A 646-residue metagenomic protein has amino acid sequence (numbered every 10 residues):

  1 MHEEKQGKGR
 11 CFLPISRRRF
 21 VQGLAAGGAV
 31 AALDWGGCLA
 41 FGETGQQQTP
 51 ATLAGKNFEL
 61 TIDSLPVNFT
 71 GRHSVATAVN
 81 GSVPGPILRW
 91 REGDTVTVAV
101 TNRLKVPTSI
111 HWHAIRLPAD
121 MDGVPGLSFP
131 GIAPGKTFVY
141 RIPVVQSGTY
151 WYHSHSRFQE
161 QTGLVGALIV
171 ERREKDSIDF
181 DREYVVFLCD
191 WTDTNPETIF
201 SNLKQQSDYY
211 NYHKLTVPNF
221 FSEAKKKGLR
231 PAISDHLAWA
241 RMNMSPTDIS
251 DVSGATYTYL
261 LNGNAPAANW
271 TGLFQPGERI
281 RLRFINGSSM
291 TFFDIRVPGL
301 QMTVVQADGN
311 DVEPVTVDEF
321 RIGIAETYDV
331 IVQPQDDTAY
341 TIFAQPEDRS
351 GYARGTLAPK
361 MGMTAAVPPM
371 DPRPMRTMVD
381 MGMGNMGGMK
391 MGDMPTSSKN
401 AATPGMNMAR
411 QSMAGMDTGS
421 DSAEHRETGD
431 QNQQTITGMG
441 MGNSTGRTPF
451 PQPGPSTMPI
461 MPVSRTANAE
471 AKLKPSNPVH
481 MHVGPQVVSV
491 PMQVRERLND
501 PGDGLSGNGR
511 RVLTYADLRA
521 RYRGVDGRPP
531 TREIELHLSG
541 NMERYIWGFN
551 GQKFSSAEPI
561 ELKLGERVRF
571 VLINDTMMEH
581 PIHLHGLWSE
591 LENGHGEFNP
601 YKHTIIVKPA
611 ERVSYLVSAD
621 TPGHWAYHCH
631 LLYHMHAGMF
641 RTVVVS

Functional and structural regions predicted by a protein language model:
H2-I15, Q22-I324, V330-I331, M361-T448 (+5 more regions): Histidine-centered copper-binding motifs that mark active-site loops of extracellular/periplasmic copper enzymes
T44-A54, F58, M461, T466-A469 (+5 more regions): N-terminal pre-domain segments of enzymes
F58-D63, K227-W239, L513-S539: Predominantly extracellular/luminal regions of secreted and cell-surface proteins, especially disulfide-bonded
F69-G71, A114, D120-F129, T303-D318 (+11 more regions): Active-site pocket scaffolds in enzymes
Q146, P334-D336, T621: Surface-exposed, short loops/turns at beta-strand junctions within beta-sandwich domains
Y150-S156, A339-E347, W625-C629: Short, aromatic- and glycine-rich surface loops/edge beta-strands on solvent-exposed regions
F274-R279, R321-E326, M492-V494, P501-G507 (+2 more regions): Conserved "landmark" site that anchors the functional core of diverse proteins
M302-T303, T327, I331, Q335-A358: Conserved small-residue hotspots that stabilize compact domain segments
